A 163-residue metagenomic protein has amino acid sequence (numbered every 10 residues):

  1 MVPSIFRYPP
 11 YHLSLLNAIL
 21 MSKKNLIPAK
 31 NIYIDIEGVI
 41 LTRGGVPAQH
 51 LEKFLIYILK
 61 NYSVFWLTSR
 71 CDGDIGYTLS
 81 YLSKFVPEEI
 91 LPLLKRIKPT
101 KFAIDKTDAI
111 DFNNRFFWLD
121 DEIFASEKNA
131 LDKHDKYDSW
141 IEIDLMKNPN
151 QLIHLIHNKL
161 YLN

Functional and structural regions predicted by a protein language model:
V2-I104: Alpha-helical substrate-recognition element adjacent to the catalytic core
P3, G76-N163: C-terminal cap/substrate-recognition subdomain and adjoining C-terminal extension of metal-dependent phosphatase-like
